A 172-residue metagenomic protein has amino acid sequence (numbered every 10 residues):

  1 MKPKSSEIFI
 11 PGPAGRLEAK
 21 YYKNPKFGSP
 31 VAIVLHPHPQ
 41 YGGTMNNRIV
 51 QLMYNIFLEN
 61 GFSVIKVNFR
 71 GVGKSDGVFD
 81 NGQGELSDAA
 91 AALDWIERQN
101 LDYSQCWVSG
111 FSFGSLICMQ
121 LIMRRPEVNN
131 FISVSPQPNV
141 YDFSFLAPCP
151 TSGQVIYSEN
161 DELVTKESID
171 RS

Functional and structural regions predicted by a protein language model:
M1-F9: A domain-start/cap signature at the N-terminus of enzymes
I10-L101: Serine-hydrolase catalytic machinery in alpha/beta-hydrolase-like enzymes
V34-L35, S109, I156: Short hydrophobic segments within beta-strands
H36, M45, D76-V78, M119-L121 (+2 more regions): Short, well-ordered secondary-structure micro-motifs
I65-V67, V134, I156: The conserved SAM/SAH-binding core of class I Rossmann-like methyltransferase domains, concentrating on the hydrophobic
A89-T151: Primarily recognizes the serine-hydrolase "nucleophile elbow" in alpha/beta-hydrolase and SGNH/GDSL folds
C149-Y157, D161: Short beta-strand/loop motif that positions the catalytic acidic residue of the alpha/beta-hydrolase fold
T151, V164-S172: Short alpha-helix in the alpha/beta-hydrolase fold that links the catalytic acid
